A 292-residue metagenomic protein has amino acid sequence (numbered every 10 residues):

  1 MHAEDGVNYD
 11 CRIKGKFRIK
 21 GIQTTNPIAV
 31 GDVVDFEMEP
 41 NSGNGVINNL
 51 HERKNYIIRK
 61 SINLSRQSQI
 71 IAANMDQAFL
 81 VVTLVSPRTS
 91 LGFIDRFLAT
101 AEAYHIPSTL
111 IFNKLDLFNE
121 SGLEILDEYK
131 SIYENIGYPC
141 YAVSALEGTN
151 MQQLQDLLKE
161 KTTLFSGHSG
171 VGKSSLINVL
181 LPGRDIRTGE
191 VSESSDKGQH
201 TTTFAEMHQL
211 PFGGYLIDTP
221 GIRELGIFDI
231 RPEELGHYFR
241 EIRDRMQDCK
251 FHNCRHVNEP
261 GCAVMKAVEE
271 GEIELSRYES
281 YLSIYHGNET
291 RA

Functional and structural regions predicted by a protein language model:
M1-L91: N-terminal accessory targeting/assembly segments
T25-N41, E52, I57-I71, P107-S108 (+3 more regions): Helix-rich effector regions associated with P-loop NTPase G domains
N74-V82, H105-L115, Y133, G137-V143: Conserved beta-strand/loop subsegment of P-loop NTPase cores
S90-L91, N119-E124, G226-I230: Conserved ATPase-coupling elements of RecA-like P-loop NTPase cores
G92-P107: Histidine-anchored nucleotide/phosphate-binding helix
L117-V171: Canonical P-loop GTPase G-domain recognition
S169, S174-S175, V179: Walker A/P-loop
